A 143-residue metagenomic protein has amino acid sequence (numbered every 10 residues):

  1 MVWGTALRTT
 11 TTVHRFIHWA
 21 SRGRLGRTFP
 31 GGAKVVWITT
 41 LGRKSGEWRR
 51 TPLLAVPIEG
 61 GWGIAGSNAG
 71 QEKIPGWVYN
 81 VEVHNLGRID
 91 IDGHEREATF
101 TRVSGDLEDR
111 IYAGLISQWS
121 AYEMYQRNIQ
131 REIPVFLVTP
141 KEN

Functional and structural regions predicted by a protein language model:
M1-F29: Extreme N-terminal tail/first-helix region
M1-T12, G42, L86-E95: N-terminal short leaders/motifs
P30, S45-E47, V81, Q130: A generic structural micro-feature
A33-A69: Short beta-strand segments
V35, E132-V135: Short hydrophobic/aromatic beta-strand or adjacent loop that forms the aromatic wall/cage of a ligand/substrate-binding
I38, F136-K141: Short beta-strand element of the conserved SAM-dependent methyltransferase core
I58-G60, H94, N143: Short strand-connecting beta-turns/loops that link adjacent beta-strands
N68-Y122, N128-E132, P140: Short, structured beta-strand-loop surface elements
